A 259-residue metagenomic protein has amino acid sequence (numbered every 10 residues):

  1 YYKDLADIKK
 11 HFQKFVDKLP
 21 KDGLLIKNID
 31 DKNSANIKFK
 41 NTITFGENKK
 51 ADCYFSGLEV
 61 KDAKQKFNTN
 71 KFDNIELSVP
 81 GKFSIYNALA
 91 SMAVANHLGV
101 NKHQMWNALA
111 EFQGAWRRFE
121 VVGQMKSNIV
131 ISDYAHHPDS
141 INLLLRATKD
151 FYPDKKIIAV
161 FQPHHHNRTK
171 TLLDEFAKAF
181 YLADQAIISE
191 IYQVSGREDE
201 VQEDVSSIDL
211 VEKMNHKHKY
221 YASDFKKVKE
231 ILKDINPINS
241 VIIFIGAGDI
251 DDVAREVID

Functional and structural regions predicted by a protein language model:
Y1-D7, R168-T169, G196-E200, D252-A254: Glycine/threonine-rich flexible loop motifs
Y1-V130, D154-K155, I208-E212, H216-K217: Acidic, Mg2+-coordinating active-site environments of NTP-dependent enzymes
A6-H11, K170-F180, Q202-D209: Charged helix-capping and loop-helix junction motifs
L25-I29, I158-F161, D184-Q193: Short internal beta-strands
S132-I141, P163-L173: Active-site glycine- and acidic-residue-rich loops that bind and position anionic ligands or nucleotide-like cofactors
L145-Y152: Surface-exposed amphipathic alpha-helices with a cationic face
A179-I238: C-terminal helical cap/extension that packs against the catalytic core of soluble nucleotide-cofactor enzymes
K227-D259: A glycine-rich beta-strand to alpha-helix segment that forms a phosphate/ribose-binding loop at ligand/cofactor sites
